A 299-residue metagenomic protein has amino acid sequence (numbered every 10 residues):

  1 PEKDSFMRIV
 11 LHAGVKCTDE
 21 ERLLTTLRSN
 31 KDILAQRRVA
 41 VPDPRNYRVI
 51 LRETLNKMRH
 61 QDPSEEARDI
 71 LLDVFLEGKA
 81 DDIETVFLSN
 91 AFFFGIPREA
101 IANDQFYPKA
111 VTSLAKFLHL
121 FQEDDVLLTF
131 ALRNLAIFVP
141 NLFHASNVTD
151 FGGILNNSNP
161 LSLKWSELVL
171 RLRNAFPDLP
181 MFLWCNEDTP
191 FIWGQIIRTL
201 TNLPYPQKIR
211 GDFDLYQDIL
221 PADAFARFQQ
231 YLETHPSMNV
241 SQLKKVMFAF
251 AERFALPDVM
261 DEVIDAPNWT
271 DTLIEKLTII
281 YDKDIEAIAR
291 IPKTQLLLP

Functional and structural regions predicted by a protein language model:
F6-P299: Anion-recognition interface
